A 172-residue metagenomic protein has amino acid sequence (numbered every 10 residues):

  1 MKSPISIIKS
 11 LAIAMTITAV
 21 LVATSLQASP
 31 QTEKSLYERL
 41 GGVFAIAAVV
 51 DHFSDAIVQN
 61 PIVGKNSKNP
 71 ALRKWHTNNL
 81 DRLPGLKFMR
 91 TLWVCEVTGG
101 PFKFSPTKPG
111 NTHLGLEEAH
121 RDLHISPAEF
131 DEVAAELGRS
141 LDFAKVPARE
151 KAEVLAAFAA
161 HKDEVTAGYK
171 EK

Functional and structural regions predicted by a protein language model:
M1-I7: N-terminal secretory signal peptides that target proteins for export/translocation
S3, V20, T24-Q27, D163: A generic membrane alpha-helix/interface feature
L11-A23: Bacterial N-terminal signal peptides
A28-K172: Core of compact, soluble alpha-helical bundle domains
